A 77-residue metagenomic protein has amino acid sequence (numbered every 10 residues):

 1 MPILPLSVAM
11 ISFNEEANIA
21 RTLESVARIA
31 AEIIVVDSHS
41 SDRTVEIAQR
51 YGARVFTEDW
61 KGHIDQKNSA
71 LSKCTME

Functional and structural regions predicted by a protein language model:
M1-R28: N-proximal low-complexity "stem/linker" segments adjacent to membrane-targeting elements
R21-T22, E46-R50: Short alpha-helix adjacent to the SAM-binding motif of class I
S25, D37-V45: A conserved acidic beta->alpha catalytic loop
I29, R50-G52: Short, structured coil segments at secondary-structure junctions
I34-D37, F56: Conserved beta-strand positions in the Rossmann-like core of class I SAM-dependent methyltransferases
R50, N68-E77: Active-site nucleotide-sugar/metal-binding loop of Leloir-type enzymes
D59-Q66, L71: A short, glycine-/small-residue-rich helix N-cap motif at loop->alpha-helix starts within glycosyltransferase
